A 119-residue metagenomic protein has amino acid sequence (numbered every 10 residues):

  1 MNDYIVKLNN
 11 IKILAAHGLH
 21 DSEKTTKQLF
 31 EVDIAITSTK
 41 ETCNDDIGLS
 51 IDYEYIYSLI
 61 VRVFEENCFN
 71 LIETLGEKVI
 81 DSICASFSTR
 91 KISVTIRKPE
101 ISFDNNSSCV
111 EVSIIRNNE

Functional and structural regions predicted by a protein language model:
M1-E119: N-terminal, polar/charged subdomain of small-to-medium soluble alpha/beta proteins
